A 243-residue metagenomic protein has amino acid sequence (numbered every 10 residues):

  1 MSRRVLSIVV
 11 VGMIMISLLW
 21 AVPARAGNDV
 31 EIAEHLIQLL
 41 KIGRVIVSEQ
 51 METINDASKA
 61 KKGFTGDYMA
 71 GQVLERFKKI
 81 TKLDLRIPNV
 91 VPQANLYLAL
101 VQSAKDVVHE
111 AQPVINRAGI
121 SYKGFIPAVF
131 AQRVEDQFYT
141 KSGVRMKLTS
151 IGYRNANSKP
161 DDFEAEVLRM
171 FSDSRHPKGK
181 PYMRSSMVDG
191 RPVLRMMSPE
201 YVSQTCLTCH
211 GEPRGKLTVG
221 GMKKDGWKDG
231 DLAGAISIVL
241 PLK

Functional and structural regions predicted by a protein language model:
M1-V11: Bacterial N-terminal signal peptides that target proteins for export
V5, S17-L18, V167: Acidic/proline-rich low-complexity IDRs
V10-L18: Bacterial N-terminal signal peptides
R25-Y201, G215-K243: Extracytoplasmic c-type cytochrome modules immediately beyond a signal peptide or single-pass transmembrane anchor
V202-R214: The canonical Cys-X-X-Cys-His
